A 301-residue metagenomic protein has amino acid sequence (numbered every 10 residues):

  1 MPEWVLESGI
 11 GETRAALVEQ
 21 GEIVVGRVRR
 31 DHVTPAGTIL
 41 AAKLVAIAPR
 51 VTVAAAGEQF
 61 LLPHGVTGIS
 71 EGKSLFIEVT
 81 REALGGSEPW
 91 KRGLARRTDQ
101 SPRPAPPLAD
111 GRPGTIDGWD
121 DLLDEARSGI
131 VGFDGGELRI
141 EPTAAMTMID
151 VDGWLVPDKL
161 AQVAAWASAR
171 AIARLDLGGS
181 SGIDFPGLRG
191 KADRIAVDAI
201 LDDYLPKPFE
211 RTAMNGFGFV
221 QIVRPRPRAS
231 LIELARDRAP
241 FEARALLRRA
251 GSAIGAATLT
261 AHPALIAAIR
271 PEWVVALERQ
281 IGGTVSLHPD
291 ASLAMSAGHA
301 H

Functional and structural regions predicted by a protein language model:
M1-A145, L287-A300: Extended, charged alpha/beta regions that create polyanion-binding interfaces
V51, A83, D134-A300: Conserved glycine-centered short motifs in functionally critical loops
